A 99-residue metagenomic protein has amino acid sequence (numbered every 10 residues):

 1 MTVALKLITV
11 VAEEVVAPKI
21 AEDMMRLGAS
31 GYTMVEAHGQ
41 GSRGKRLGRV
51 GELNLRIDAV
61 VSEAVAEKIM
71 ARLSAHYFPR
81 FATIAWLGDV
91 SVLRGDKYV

Functional and structural regions predicted by a protein language model:
M1-V99: Positively charged, small/polar-rich N-terminal and surface patches that mediate targeting and assembly and bind
